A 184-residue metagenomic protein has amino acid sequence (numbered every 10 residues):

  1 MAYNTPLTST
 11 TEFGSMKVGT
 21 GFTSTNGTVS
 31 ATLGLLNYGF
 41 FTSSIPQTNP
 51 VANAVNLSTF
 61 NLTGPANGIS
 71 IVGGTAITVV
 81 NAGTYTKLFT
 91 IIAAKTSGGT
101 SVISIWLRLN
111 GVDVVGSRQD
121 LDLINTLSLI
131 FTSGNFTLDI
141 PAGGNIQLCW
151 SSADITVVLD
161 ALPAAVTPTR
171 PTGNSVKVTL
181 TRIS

Functional and structural regions predicted by a protein language model:
M1-L33: Surface-exposed, low-helix, low-complexity loop/repeat segments of extracellular attachment proteins
T32-S184: Extracellular jelly-roll beta-sandwich "head" domains, especially the C-terminal globular C1q domain
